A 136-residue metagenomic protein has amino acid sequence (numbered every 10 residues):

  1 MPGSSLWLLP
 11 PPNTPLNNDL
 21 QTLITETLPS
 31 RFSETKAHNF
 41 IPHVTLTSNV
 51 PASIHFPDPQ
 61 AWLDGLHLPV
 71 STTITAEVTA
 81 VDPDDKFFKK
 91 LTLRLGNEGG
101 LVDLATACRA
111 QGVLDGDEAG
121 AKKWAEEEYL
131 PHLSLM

Functional and structural regions predicted by a protein language model:
M1-E77, E98-M136: Basic, often amphipathic N-terminal segments
E77-F87: Glycine-rich beta-strand-turn "strand-cap" elements at beta-sheet edges
F87-N97: Short, low-order "capping/linker" segments at domain edges
